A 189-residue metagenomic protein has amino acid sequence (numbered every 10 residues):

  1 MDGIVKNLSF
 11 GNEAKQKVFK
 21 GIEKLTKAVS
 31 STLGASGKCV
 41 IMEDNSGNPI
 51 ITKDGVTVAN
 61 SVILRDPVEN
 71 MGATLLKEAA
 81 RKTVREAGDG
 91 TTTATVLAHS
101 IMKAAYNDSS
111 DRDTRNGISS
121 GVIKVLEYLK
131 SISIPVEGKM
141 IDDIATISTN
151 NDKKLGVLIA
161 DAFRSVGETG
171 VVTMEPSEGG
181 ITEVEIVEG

Functional and structural regions predicted by a protein language model:
M1-E188: N-terminal glycine-/lysine-enriched basic segments
